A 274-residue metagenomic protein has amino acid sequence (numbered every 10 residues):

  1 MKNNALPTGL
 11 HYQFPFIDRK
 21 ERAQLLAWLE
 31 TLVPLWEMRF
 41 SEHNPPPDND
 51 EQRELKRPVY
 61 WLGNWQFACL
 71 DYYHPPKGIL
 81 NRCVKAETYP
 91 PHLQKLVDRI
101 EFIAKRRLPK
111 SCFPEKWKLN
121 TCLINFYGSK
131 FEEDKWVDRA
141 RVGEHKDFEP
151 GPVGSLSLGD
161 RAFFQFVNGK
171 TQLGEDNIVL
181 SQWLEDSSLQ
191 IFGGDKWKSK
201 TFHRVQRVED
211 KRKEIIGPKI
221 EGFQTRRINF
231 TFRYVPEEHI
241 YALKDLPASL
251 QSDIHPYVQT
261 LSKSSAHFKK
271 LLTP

Functional and structural regions predicted by a protein language model:
M1-P274: Non-heme Fe(II) oxygenase metal-center motifs and adjacent flexible, charged/small-residue loops
